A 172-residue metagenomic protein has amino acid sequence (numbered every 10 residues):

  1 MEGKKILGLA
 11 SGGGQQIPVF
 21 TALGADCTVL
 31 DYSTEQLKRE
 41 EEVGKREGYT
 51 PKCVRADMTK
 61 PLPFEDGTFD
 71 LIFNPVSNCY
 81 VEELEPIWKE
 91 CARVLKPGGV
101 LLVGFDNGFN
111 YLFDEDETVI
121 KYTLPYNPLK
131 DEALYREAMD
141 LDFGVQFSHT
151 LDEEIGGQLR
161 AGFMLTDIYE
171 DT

Functional and structural regions predicted by a protein language model:
K4-P61: Class I SAM-dependent methyltransferase SAM/SAH-binding core
T59-I72: A short acidic, Gly/Pro-enriched loop at the edge of an enzyme's catalytic core that lines a small-molecule cofactor
D70-E85: A short SAM/SAH-binding and catalytic strip from SAM-dependent methyltransferases
E85-V100: A short glycine-rich, Lys/Arg-flanked "PGG" loop and its adjoining helix->strand segment in the class I
V100-A133: Conserved class I S-adenosyl-L-methionine
V103-F105, F109-L112, E137-E153: Acceptor-substrate binding/catalytic loop of class I
G144-Y169: Short alpha-helix
